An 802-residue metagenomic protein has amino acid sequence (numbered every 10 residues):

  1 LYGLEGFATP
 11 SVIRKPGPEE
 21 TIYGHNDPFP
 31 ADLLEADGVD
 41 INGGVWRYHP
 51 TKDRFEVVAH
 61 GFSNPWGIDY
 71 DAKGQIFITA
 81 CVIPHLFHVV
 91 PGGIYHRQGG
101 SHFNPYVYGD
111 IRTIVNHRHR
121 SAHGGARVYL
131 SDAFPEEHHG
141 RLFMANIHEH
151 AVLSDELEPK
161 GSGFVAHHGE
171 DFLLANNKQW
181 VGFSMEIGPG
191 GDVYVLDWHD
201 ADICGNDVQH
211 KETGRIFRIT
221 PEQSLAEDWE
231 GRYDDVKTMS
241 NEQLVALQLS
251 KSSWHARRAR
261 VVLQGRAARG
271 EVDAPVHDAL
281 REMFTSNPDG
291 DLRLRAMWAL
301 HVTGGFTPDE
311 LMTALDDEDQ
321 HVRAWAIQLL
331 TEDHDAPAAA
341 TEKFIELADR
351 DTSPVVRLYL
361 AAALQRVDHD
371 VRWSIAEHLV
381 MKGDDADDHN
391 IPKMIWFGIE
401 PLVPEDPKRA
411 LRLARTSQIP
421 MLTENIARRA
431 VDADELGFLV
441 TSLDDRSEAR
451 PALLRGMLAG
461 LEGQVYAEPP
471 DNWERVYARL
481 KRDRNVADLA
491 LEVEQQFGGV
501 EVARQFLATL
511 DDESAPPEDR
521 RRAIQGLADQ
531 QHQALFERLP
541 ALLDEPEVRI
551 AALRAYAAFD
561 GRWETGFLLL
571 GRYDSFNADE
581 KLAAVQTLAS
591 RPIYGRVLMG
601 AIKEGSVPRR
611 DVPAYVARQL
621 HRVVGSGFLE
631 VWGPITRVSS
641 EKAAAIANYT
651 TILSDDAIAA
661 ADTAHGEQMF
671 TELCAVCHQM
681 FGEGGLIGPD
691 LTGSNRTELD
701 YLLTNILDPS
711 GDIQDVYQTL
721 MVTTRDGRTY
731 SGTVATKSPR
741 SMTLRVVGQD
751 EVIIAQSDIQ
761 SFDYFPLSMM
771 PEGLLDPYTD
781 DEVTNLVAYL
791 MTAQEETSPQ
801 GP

Functional and structural regions predicted by a protein language model:
L1-V245, S253, R260, Q264-E282 (+3 more regions): Beta-propeller blade termini and top-face loops
T51-K52, K73, G190, H665 (+3 more regions): Residue-level recognition of short loop/turn positions
L130, E156, T220, D368 (+8 more regions): Sec/Tat-exported extracytoplasmic proteins
H148, P159-S162, H168-G169, L542-P546 (+3 more regions): Active/binding-pocket-proximal capping segment
L196, E212, I219-M669, S694 (+2 more regions): Long, ordered, helix-rich scaffold segments
L196, I216-I219, G666-F681, L691 (+1 more regions): The canonical Cys-X-X-Cys-His
A589-P608, Y615-A644, D656, A660-A661 (+2 more regions): Extracytoplasmic electron-transfer domains, predominantly the class I c-type cytochrome c fold
L686-D690: Short cysteine/histidine-rich zinc-coordinating motifs and their immediately flanking basic loops
